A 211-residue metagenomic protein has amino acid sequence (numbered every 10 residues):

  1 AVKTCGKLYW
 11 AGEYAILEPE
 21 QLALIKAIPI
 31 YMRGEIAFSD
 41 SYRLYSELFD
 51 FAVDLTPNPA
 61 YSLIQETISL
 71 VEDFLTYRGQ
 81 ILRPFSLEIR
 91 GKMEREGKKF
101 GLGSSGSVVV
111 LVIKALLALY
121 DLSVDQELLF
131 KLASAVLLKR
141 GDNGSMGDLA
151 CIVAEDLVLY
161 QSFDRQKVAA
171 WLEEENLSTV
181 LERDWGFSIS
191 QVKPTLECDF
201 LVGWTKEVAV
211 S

Functional and structural regions predicted by a protein language model:
A1-L102, K114-V124, E155-L157, V180 (+2 more regions): ATP-binding N-lobe of GHMP and related small-molecule kinases
I16-K26, A118-S211: ATP-dependent small-molecule kinase catalytic core of the GHMP/sugar-kinase superfamily and closely related
S105: Short, conserved phosphate/pyrophosphate- and ester-handling motifs at nucleotide-, phospho-/glycolipid
